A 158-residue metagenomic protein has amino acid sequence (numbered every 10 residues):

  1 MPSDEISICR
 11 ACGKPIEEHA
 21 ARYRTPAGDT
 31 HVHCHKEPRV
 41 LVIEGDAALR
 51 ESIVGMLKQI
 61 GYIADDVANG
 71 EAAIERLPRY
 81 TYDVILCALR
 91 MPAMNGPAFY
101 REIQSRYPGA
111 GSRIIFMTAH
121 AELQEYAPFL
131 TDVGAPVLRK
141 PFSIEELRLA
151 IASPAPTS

Functional and structural regions predicted by a protein language model:
E44: Conserved acidic carboxylate
A47-D65, A135: Two-component/phosphorelay signaling modules centered on CheY-like receiver
N69-A72, N95-R101: Acidic catalytic/metal-coordinating carboxylates
P78-Y80, I103-S112, L130-D132: Conserved phosphotransfer cores of two-component systems
Y80-L86: Active-site beta3 strand of CheY-like receiver
A88, T118: Active-site residues of response regulator receiver
M91: Receiver (REC) domain active-site loop signature in two-component systems and cognate sites in sensor histidine kinases
A98, H120-L138, E145, L149: Alpha4 helix (beta4-alpha4-beta5 surface) of REC/receiver domains from two-component response regulators
